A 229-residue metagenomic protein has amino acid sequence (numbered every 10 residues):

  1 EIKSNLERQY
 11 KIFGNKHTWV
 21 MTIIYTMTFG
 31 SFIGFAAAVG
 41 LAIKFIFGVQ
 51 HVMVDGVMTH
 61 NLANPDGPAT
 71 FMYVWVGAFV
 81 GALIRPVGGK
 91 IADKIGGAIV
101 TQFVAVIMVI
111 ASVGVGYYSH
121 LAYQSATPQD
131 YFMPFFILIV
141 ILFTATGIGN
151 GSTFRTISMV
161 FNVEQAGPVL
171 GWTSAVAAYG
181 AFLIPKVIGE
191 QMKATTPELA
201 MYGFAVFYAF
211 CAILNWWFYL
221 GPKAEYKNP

Functional and structural regions predicted by a protein language model:
E1-T22: Juxtamembrane intracellular "pre-TM" segments in multi-pass secondary transporters
N15-A82, P86, I184: Extracytoplasmic gate region of multi-pass secondary transporters
T26, M72-F79, V106, G171-Y179: Transmembrane alpha-helical cores of Major Facilitator Superfamily
I84-G97, M192: Helix-to-loop junctions at the C-terminal end of transmembrane segments in multipass secondary transporters
A98-S152: C-terminal transmembrane helical hairpin of 12-TM major facilitator-type secondary transporters
I148-N162: Intracellular juxtamembrane helix-capping segments at the cytosolic ends of symmetry-related transmembrane helices
V160-T196: A late C-terminal transmembrane helix in Major Facilitator Superfamily
F204-P229: Multi-pass alpha-helical transporter architecture, strongest for 12-TM Major Facilitator/SLC carriers used
